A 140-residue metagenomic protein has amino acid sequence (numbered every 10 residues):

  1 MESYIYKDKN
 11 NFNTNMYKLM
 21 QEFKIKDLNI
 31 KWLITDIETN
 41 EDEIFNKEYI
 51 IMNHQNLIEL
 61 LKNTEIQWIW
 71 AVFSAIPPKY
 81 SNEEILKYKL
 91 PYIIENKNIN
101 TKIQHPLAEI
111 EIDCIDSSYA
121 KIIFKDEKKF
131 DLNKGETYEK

Functional and structural regions predicted by a protein language model:
E2-L61: N-terminal interaction modules that seed assembly of large macromolecular complexes
S3-I5, K31-L33, W70-S74, E109-D113 (+1 more regions): Ordered hydrophobic segments in well-structured contexts
Y4-Y6, Y17, Y49, Y80 (+4 more regions): Sequence-level detector for tyrosine residue identity
D8-N11, I37, I76-K79, I115-S117 (+1 more regions): Generic structural motif
L19, K47, I85-Y88, K125-E127 (+1 more regions): Surface-exposed beta-strand edges and their flanking turn/coil or helix-capping segments
E41-I112: Surface-exposed, low-hydrophobicity interaction/linker segments
T101-K140: Acidic, proline/glycine-rich low-complexity IDRs
